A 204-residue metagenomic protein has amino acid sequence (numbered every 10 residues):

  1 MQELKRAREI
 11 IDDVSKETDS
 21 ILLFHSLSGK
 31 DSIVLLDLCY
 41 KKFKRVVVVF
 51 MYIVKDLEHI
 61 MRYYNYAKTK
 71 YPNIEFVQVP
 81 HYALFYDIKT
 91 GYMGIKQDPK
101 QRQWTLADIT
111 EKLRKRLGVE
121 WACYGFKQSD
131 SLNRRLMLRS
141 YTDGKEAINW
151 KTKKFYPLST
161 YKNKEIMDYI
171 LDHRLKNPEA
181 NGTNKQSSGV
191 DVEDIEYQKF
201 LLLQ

Functional and structural regions predicted by a protein language model:
M1-Q204: Nucleotide-activated chemistry modules centered on ATP-dependent adenylation/adenylyltransferase
